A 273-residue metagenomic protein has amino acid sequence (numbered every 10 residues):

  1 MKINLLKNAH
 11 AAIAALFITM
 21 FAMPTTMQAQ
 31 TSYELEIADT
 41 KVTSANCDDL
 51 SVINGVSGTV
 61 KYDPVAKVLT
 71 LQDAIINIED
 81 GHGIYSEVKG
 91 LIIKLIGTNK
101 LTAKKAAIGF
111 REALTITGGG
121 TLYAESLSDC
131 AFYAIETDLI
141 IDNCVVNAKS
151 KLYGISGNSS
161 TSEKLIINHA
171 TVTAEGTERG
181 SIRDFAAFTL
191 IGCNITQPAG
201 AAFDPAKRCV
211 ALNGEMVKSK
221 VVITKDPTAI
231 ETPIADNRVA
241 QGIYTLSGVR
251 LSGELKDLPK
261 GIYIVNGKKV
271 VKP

Functional and structural regions predicted by a protein language model:
K2-A14, T25: Bacterial N-terminal signal peptides that target proteins for export
A11, T25, A29-T31, A199 (+3 more regions): Generic low-complexity segments that are intrinsically disordered, proline-rich and/or Lys/Arg-biased
L16-Q28: C-terminal segment of classical bacterial N-terminal signal peptides
A22, Y62, S86, G109 (+2 more regions): Generic structural signal for beta-strand residues in well-ordered domains
A29-D226: A composition-driven surface/loop motif
T228-P273: C-terminal outer-membrane/trafficking sorting elements
